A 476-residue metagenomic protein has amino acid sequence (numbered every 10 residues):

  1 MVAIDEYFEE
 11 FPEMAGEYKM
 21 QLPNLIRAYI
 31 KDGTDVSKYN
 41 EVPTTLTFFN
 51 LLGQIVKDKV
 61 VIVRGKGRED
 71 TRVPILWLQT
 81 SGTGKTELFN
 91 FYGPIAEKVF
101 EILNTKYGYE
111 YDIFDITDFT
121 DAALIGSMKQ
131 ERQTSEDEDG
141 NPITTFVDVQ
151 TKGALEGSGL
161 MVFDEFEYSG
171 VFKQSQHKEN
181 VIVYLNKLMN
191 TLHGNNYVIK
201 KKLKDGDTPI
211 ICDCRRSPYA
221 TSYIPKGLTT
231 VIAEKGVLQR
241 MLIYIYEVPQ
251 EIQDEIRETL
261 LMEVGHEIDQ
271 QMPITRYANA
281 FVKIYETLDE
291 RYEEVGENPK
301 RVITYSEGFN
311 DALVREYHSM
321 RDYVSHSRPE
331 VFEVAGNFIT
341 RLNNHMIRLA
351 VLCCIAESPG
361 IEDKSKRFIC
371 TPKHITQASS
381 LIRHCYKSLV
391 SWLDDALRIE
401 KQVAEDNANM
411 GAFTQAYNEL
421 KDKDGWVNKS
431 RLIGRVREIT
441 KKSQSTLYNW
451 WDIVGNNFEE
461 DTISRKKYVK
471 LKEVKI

Functional and structural regions predicted by a protein language model:
M1-I476: Phosphate-handling catalytic cores of nucleic-acid transaction enzymes
